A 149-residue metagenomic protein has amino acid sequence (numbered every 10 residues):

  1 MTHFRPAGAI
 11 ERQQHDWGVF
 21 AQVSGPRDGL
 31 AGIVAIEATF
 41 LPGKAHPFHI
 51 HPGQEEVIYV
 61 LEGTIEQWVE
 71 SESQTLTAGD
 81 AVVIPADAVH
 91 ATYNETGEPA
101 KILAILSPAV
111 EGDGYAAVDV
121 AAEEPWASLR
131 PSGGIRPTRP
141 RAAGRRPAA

Functional and structural regions predicted by a protein language model:
M1-G32, G114-A149: A short, N-terminal "cap"/entry segment at the start of jelly-roll beta-barrel domains of the cupin/DSBH fold
R12, Q22, A35-T39, V57 (+2 more regions): Conserved hydrophobic/aromatic beta-strand scaffold that supports enzyme active sites
A21, I36-H51: Conserved short histidine dyad/triad with adjacent acidic residue
G25-P26, P47-P52, Y93-E95: Short histidine-centered beta-strand/loop micro-motifs that create catalytic or ligand/metal-coordination sites
D28-A31, F40-K44, T64-I65, P108-G112: Short, charged/polar surface micro-motifs in flexible loops or helix N-caps
G32, Q54, P99-A100: A structure-centric signal for secondary-structure junctions around beta-strands
A45, H51-A78, A88: A short beta-strand-loop-beta hairpin characteristic of the jelly-roll/cupin
E66, A78, A86-G112: Ligand-binding loop in jelly-roll beta-barrel domains
